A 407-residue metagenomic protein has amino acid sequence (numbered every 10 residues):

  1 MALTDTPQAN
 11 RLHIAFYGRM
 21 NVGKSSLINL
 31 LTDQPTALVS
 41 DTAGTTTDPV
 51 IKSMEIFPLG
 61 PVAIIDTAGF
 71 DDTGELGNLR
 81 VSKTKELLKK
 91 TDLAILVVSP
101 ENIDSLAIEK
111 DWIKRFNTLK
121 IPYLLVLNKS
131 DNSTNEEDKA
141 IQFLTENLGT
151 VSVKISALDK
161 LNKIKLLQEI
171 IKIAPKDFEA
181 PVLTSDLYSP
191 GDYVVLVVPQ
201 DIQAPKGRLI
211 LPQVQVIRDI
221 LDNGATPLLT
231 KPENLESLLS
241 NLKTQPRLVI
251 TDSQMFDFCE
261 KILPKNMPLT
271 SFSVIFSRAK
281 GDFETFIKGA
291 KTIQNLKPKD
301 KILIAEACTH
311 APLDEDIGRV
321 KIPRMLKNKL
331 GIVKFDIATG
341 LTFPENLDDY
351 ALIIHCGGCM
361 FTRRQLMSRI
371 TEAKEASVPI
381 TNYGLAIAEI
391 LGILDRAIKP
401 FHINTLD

Functional and structural regions predicted by a protein language model:
M1-N78, E86: Conserved G1/Walker A P-loop phosphate-binding module
K52-G60, E75, L79-S152, D186 (+4 more regions): Conserved C-terminal guanine-recognition region of P-loop GTPase G domains, centered on the G4
T67, V98-N102, I121-E137, V153-L161 (+7 more regions): G-domain G4 guanine-recognition motif of GTPases
T91, P246, Y350: An anion/phosphate-binding loop that grips the pyrophosphate of nucleotide cofactors and donors
I121-L124, K129-D186, Y193-V195, G224-E233 (+4 more regions): Canonical P-loop GTPase G-domain recognition
K172-P323, K327-I332: C-terminal accessory "lid"/substrate-recognition subdomains
Q254, C356-G358, K399-D407: Acidic, Ser/Thr-rich peripheral helices and adjacent loops at domain boundaries
V333, G340, Y350, H355-L391 (+1 more regions): Cofactor-cradling patches in redox/metallo enzymes
